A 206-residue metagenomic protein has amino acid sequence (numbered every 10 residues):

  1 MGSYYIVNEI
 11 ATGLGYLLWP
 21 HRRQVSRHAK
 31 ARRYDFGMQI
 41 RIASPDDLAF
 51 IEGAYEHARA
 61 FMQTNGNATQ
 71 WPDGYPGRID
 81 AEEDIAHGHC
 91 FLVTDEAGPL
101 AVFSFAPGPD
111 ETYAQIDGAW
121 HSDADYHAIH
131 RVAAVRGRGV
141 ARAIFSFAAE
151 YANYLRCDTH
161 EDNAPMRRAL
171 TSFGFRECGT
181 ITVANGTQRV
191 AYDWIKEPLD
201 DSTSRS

Functional and structural regions predicted by a protein language model:
Q39-G53: A short beta-loop-alpha structural element at the N-terminal edge of CoA-dependent acyl/N-acetyltransferase catalytic
R59-I79: Conserved GNAT-fold acetyl-CoA-binding loop/helix
H87-F103: Conserved beta-hairpin
S104-R136: Conserved acyl-donor/pantetheine-binding loop and adjacent beta-alpha core of acyl/acetyltransferases and related
A134-E150, R168-S172: Conserved acetyl-CoA-binding loop-helix of GNAT-fold acetyltransferases
Y151-D162: Conserved GNAT acetyl-CoA-binding A-motif
D158, R176-V190: Conserved catalytic-core motifs of GNAT/GCN5-like acyltransferases
D162-G179: Conserved active-site alpha-helix within GNAT-family acetyltransferase domains
